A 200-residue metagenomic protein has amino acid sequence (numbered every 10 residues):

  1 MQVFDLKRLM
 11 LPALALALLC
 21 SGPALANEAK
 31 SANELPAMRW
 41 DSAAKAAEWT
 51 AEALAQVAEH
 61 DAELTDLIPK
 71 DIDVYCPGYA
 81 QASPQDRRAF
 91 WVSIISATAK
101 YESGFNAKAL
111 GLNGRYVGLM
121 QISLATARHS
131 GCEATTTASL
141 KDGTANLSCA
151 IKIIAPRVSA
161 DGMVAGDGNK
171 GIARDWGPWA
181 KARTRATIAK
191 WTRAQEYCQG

Functional and structural regions predicted by a protein language model:
Q2-D5, P23-D73, D86, H129-G200: Non-catalytic cell-wall polysaccharide-engagement segments
D5-A13: Sec-dependent signal peptide recognition, specifically the positively charged N-region followed immediately by
P12-S21: Bacterial N-terminal signal peptides
E59-A62, A97-G104, Q121-R128, P156: Glycine-rich, acidic and aromatic/proline-enriched surface loops and short helix-turn segments that act as binding
D71-A80, D86-N106, A150: Short, functionally critical alpha-helical segments immediately adjacent to catalytic or ligand/cofactor-binding
V92, Y116, T144: Glycine-rich phosphate-binding loop at the start of an alpha helix
N113-E133: Substrate-binding/active-site groove segments that recognize and process beta-1,4-linked N-acetyl-hexosamine
